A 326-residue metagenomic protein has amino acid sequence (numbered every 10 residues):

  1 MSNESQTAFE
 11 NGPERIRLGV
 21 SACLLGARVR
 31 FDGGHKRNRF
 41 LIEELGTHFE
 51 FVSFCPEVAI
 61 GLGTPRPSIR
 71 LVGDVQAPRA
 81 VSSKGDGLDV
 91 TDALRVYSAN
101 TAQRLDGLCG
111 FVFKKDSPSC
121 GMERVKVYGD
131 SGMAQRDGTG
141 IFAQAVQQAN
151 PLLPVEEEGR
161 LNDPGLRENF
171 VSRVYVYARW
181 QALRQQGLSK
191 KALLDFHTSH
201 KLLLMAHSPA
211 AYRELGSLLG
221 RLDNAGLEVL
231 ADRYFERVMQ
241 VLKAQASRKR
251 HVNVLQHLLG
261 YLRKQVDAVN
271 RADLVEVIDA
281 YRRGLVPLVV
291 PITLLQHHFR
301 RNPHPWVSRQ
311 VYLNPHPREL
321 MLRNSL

Functional and structural regions predicted by a protein language model:
I16-R17, C109: Conserved acidic residues
R17-L24: Short, hydrophobic/glycine-enriched beta-strand segments
V20, F113, G284: Conserved, mostly hydrophobic/aromatic
A27-F31, G85-V90, K126-D137: Flexible, glycine/proline-enriched loop segments at strand-loop-helix junctions that form or flank small-ligand binding
R28-V29, G33, R37-R79: N-terminal glycine-rich anion-binding loop in soluble enzyme alpha/beta folds
D86-D106: Glycine-rich anion/phosphate-binding loops
Q103-Q185: Internal, conserved structured core segments that host functional sites
P154-L326: Acidic, Ser/Pro/Thr-rich low-complexity regulatory regions and the short amphipathic helical interaction modules they
